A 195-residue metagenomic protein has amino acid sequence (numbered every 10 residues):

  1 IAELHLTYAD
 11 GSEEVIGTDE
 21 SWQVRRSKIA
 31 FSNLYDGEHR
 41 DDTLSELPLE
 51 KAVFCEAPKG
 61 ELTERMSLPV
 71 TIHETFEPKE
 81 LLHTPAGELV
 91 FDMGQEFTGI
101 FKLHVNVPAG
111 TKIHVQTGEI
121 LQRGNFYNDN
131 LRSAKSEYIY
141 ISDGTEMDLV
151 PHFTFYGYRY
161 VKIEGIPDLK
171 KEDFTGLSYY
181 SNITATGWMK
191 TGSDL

Functional and structural regions predicted by a protein language model:
I1-L195: Extracellular/oxidizing-compartment recognition motifs
